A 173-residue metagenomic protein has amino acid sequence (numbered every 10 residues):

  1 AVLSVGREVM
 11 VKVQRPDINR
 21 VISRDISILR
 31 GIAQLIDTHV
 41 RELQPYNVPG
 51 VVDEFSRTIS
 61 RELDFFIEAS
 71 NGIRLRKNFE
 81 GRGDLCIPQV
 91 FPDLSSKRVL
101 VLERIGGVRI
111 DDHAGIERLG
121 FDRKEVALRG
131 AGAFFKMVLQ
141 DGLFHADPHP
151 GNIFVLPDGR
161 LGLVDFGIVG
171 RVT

Functional and structural regions predicted by a protein language model:
A1-T173: Conserved catalytic cores of large enzyme domains
